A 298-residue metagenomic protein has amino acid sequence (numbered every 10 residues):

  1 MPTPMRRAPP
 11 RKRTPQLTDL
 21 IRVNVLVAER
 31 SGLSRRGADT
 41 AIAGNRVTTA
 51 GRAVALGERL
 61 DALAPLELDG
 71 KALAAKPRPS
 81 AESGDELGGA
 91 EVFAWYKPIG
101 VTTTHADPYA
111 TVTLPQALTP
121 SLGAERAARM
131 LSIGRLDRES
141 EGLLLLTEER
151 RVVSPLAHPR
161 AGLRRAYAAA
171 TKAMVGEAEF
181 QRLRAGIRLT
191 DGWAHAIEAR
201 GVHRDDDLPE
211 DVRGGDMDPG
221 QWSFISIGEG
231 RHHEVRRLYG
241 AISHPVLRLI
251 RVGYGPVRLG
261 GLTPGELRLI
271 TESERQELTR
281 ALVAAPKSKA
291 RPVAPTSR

Functional and structural regions predicted by a protein language model:
P2-P4: BZIP DNA-binding basic region
R6-R298: Basic, flexible Lys/Arg- and Gly-enriched helix-loop patches that mediate nucleic-acid binding at interfaces with rRNA
